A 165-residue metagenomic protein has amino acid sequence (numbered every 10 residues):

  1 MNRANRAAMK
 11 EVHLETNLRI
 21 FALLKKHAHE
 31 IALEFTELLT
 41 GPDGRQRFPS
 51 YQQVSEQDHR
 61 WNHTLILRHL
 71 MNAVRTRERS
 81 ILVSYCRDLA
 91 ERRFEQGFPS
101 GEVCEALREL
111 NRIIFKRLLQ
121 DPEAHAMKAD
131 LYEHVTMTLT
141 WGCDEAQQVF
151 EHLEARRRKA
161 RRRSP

Functional and structural regions predicted by a protein language model:
M1-L89, L119-P165: Core of compact, soluble alpha-helical bundle domains
F98-K116: Elongated alpha-helical scaffolds
